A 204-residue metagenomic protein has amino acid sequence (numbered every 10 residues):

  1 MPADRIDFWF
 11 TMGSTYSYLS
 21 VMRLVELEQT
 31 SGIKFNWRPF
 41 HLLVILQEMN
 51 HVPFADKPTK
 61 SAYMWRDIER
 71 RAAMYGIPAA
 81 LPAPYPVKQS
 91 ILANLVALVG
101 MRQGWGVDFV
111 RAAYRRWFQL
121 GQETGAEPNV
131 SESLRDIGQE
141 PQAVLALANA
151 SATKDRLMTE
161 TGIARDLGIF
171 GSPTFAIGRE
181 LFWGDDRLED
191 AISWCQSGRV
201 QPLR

Functional and structural regions predicted by a protein language model:
A3-D7, G13-I33, R115-R204: C-terminal cap of thioredoxin/glutaredoxin-like
M12, Y18-W117, W194, P202: Structural alpha/beta surface segment adjacent to cysteine/selenocysteine redox centers across thiol/disulfide enzymes
